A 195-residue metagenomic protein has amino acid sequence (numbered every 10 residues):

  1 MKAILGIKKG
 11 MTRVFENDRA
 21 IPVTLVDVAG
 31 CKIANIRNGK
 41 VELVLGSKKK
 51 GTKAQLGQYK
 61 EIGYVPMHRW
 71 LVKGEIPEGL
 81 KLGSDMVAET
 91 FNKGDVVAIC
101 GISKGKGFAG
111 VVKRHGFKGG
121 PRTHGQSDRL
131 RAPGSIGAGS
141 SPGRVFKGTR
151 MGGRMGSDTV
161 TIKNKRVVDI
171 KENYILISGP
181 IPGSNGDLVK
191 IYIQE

Functional and structural regions predicted by a protein language model:
M1-E195: Extended basic (Lys/Arg/His-rich) segments that typically form rRNA-contacting surfaces in ribosomal proteins
